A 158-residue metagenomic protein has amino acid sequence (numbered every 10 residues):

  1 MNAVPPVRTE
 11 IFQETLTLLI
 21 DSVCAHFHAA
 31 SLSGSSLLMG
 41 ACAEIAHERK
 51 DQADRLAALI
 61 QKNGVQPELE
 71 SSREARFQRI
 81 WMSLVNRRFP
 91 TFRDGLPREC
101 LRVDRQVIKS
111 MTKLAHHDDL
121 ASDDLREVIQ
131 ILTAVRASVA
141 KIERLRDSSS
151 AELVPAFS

Functional and structural regions predicted by a protein language model:
M1-N2, D21, E44-D51, Q61 (+4 more regions): Long, non-catalytic architectural segments outside compact domain cores
N2-S33, D94-D119: Alpha-helical bundle segments that constitute or directly flank the non-heme di-iron/ferroxidase center
V7-T15, S35-R55, R93-P97, S122-A137: Alpha-helical scaffold segments that form or flank carboxylate-/histidine-based iron centers
T15, S22, A29, Q52 (+6 more regions): Amphipathic alpha-helices that form helix-helix packing interfaces
L37-A75, I142-S149: Conserved alpha-helical segments that form or flank metal/cofactor-binding pockets of metalloenzymes
H47, P67-L84, L125-A134, L153-S158: Charge-rich, acidic-biased intrinsically disordered regions
A58-I108: Carboxylate-rich helix-loop segments that flank metal/cofactor sites and access channels in metalloenzymes
V103-S158: Preference for long, well-ordered alpha-helical segments
